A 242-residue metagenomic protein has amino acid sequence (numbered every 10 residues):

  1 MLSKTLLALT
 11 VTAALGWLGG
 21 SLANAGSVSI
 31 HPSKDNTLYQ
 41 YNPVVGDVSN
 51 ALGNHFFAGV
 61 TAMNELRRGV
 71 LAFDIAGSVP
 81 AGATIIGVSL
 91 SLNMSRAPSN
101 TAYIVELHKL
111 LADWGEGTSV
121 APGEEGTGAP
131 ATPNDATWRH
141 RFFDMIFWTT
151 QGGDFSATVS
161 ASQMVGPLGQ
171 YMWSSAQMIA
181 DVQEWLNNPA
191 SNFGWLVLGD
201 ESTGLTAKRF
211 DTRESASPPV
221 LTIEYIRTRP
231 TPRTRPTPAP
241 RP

Functional and structural regions predicted by a protein language model:
M1-T5: Positively charged n-region of N-terminal signal peptides that target proteins for export
A8-W17: Bacterial N-terminal signal peptides
N24-S78, E201-T203, R213-R227: Flexible, small-residue-rich N-terminal segments that precede or flank a structured functional core
S27-T37, M172-P236: Proprotein-processing/basic-patch segments
F73, T84-R96, L221: A short beta-strand element within beta-rich, extracytoplasmic domains of secreted/secretory-pathway proteins
N93-A102, T203-L205: Extended, low-complexity, turn-rich repeat/linker tracts enriched in Gly/Pro/Ser/Thr and Asp/Glu that occur
A97-E184: Beta-strand-rich interaction/scaffold domains
P240-P242: Short, solvent-exposed mixed-charge patches
